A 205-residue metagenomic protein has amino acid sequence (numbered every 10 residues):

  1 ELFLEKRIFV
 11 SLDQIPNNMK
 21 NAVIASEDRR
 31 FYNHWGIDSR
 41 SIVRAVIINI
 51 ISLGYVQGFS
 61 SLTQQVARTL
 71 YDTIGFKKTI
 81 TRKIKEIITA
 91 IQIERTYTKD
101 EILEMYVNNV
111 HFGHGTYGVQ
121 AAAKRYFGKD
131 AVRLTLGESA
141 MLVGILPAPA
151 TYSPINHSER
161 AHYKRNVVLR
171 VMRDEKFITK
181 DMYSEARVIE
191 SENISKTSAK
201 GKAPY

Functional and structural regions predicted by a protein language model:
E1-Y205: Juxtamembrane regions of bacterial inner-membrane/periplasmic proteins, predominantly the peptidoglycan biogenesis
